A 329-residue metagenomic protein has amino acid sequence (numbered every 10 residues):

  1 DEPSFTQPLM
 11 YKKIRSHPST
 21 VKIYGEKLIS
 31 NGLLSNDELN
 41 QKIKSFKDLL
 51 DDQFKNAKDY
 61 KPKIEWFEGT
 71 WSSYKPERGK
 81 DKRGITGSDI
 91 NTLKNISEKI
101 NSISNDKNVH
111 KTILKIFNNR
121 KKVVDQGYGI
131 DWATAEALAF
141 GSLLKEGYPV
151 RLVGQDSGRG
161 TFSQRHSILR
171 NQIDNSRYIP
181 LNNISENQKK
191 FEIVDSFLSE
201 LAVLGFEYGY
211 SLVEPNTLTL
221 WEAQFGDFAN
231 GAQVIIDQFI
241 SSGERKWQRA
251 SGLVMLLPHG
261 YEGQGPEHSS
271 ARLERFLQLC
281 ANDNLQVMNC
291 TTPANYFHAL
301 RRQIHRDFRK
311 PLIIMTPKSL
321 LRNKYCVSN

Functional and structural regions predicted by a protein language model:
D1-L9, K145, L152-N329: Conserved thiamine diphosphate
D1-S30, N36-E38, I43-K44: Mobile "lid/hinge" segments at catalytic clefts and subdomain interfaces of large enzymes
K12-K13, A133-E136, E200-L204: Short, motif-level signal for alpha-helix interfacial/capping segments enriched in acidic residues and aromatics/proline
R15, I130-D131, E267: Residue-level marker of alpha-helix boundaries and capping positions
S16-L34, W71-I85, I96, N101 (+4 more regions): Hydrophobic transmembrane alpha-helix bundles
T20, Y24, S35-E38, K42-L49 (+9 more regions): General structural feature for long, well-ordered alpha-helical segments within catalytic domains of soluble enzymes
N31, S35-V150: Hard-cation-handling environments
